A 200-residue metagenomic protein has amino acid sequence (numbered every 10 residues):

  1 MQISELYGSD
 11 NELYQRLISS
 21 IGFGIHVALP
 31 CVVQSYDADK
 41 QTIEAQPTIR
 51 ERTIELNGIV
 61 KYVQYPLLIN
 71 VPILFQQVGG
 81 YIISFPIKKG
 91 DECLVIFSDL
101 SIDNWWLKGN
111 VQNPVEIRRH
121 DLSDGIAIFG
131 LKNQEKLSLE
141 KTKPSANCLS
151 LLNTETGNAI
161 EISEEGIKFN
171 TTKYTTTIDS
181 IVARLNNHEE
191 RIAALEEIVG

Functional and structural regions predicted by a protein language model:
Q2-I167: Hydrophobic packing positions characteristic of elongated beta-solenoid/beta-helix-type spike/fiber shafts
Q2-Y7, G157-G200: Intrinsic-disorder/coil detector with helix-boundary
